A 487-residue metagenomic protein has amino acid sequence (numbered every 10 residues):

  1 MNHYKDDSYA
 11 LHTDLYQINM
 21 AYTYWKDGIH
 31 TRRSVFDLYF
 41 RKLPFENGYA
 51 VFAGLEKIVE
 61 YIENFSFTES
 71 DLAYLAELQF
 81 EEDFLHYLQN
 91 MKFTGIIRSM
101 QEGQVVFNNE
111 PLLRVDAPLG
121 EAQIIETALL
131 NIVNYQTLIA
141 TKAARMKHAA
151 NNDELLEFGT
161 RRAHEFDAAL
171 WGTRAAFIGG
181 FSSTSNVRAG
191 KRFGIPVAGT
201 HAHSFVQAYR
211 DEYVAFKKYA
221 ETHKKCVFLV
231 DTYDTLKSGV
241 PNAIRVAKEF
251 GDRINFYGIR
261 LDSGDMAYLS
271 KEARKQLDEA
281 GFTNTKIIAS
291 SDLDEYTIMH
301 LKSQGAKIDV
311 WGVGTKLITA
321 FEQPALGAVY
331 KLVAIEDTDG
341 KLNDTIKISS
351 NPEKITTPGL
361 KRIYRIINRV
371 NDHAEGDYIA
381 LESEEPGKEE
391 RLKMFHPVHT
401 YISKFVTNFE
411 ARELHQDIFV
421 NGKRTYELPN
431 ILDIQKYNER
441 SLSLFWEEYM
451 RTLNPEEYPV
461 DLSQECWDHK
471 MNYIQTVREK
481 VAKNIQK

Functional and structural regions predicted by a protein language model:
M1-H3, L38, K42, E56 (+10 more regions): Non-catalytic helical/linker scaffolds that mediate oligomerization, partner binding, and domain coupling around large
N2-R32, E46-N47, L293-K487: Gly/Ser/Thr/Ala-enriched C-terminal appendages of enzymes
N2-R32, K42-P44, Q79, L85-T94 (+4 more regions): Buried, small/hydrophobic-residue-enriched core segments of structured protein domains
R33-Q89: N-terminal, Lys/Arg-enriched amphipathic/low-complexity engagement segments that precede the first folded domain
E60-F65, S99-E102, V106: An N-terminal, globular interaction/scaffold subdomain
E77-L85, E165, E390-V398: Short, positively charged
A198, I259, I287, D309-W311: Hydrophobic residues within beta-strands of alpha/beta enzymes
